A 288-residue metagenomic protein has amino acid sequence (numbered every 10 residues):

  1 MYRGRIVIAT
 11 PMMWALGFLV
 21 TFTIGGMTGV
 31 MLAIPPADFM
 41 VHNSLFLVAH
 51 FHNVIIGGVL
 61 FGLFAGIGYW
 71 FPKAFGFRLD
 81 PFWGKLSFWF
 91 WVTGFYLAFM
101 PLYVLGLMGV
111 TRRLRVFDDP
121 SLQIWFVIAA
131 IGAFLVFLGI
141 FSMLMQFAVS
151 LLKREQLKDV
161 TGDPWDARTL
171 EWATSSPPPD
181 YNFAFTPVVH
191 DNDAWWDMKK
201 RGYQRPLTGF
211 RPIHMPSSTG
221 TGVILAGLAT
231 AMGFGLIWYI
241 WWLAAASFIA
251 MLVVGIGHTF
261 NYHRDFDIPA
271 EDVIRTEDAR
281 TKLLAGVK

Functional and structural regions predicted by a protein language model:
M1-G29, L47-V48, N53-G57, F61-G62 (+4 more regions): Interfacial and helix-entry/exit segments of alpha-helical transmembrane bundles in multi-pass inner-membrane proteins
G4, V30-F51, V104-F126, L207-G209 (+2 more regions): Membrane-interface interhelical loops and short amphipathic "cap" helices that link adjacent transmembrane segments
I8-M12, L16-H50, I55, S175-M215: Membrane-interfacial catalytic/cofactor-binding modules of polytopic membrane enzymes
H52, T93, Y103, L144 (+2 more regions): Divalent metal-coordination and catalytic microenvironments
T111-P120, A148-A226, M251, I256-K288: Extramembrane terminal tails and long inter-domain/linker segments of multi-pass membrane proteins
I224-F234: Hydrophobic, membrane-inserted alpha-helices
G235-A244: Transmembrane helix interruption/hinge and helix-loop junction motifs
L243-L252: Hydrophobic core segments of alpha-helical transmembrane domains in multi-pass membrane proteins
